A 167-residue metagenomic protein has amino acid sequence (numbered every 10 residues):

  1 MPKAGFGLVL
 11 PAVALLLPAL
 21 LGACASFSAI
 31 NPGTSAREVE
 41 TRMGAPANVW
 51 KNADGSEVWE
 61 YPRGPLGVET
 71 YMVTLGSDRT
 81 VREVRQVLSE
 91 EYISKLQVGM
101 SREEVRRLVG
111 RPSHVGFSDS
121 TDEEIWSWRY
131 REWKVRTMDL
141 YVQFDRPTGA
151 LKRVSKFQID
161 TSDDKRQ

Functional and structural regions predicted by a protein language model:
M1-C24: Sec-dependent bacterial lipoprotein signal peptides
C24-Q167: Residues within mature, well-folded domains
